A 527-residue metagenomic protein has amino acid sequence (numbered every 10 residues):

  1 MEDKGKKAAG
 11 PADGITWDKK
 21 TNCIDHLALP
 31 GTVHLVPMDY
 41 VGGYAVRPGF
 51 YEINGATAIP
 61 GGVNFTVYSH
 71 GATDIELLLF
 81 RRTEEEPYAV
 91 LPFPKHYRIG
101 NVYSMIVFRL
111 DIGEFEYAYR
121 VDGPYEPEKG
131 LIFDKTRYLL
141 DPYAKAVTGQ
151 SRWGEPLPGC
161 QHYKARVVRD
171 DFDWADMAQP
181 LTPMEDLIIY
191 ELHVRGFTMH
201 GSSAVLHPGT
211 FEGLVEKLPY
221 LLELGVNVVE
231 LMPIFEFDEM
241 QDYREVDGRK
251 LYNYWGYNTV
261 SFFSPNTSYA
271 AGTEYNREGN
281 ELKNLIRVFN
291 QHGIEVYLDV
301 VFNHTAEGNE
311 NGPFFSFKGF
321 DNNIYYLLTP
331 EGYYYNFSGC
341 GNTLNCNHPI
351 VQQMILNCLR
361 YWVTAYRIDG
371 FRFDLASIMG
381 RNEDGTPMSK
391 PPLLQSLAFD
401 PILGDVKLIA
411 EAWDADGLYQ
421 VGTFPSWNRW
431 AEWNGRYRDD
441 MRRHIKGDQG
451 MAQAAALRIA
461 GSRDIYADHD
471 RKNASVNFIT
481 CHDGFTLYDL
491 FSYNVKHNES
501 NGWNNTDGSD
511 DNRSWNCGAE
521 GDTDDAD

Functional and structural regions predicted by a protein language model:
E2-P60, A89, R98-V102, R109-E191 (+1 more regions): The feature marks proteins involved in alpha-glucan
G61-F65: Structural beta-strand segments of beta-rich domains
S69-D74: Short proline/glycine-enriched turn/loop motifs at strand-loop junctions of beta-rich domains
E76-L78: Beta-strand signatures of extracellular beta-sandwich domains
F80-E86: Change "in extracellular beta-sheet-rich domains … of secreted and cell-surface proteins" to "in beta-sheet-rich domains
Y117, V121-M177, E239-T259, H292 (+2 more regions): Core domains of carbohydrate- and sulfate-ester-processing enzymes
A144-V147, R367, G380-D384, M388-D527: Conserved alpha/beta catalytic core and glycan-binding cleft of carbohydrate-active enzymes
H193-E212, E216-I368, L375-F399: Substrate-binding/active-site clefts of carbohydrate-active enzymes
